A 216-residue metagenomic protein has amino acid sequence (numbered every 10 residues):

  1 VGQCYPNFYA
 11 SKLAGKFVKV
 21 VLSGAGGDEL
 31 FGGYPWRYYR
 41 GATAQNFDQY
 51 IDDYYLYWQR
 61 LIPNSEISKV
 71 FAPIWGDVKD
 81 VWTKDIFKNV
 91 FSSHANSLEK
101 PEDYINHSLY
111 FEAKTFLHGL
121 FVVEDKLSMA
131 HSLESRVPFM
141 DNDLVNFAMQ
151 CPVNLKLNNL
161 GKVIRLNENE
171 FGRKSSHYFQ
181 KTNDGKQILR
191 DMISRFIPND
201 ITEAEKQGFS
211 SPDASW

Functional and structural regions predicted by a protein language model:
V1-S108, E124-F196, S211-A214: ATP-dependent adenylate-handling active sites, centered on carboxylate activation for C-N bond formation
K114: Basic, amphipathic alpha-helical recognition segments used for DNA target recognition
L117: Phosphate/pyrophosphate-binding loops and the adjoining catalytic core of nucleotide-dependent enzymes
I197-G208: Short, surface-exposed acidic
